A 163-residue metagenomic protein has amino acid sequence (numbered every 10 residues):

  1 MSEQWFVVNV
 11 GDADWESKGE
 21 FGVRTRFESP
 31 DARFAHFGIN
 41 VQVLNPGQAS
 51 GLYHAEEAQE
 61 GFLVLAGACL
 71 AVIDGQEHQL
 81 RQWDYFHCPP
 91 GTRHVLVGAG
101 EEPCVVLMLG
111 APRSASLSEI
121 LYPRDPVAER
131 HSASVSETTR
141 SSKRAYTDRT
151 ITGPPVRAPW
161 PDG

Functional and structural regions predicted by a protein language model:
M1-H36, Y122-G163: A short, N-terminal "cap"/entry segment at the start of jelly-roll beta-barrel domains of the cupin/DSBH fold
V23-F27, N40-E56, P90: Conserved short histidine dyad/triad with adjacent acidic residue
P30-F34, H54, L63, H78 (+1 more regions): Short, conserved, surface-exposed binding loops centered on an aromatic residue
A35-N40, A58-E60, G67, P90-T92 (+1 more regions): A generic structural signal for short beta-strands and their flanking turns/coil linkers
V41-P46, H54-V72, G110-P112: Short, conserved beta-strand element in jelly-roll/cupin
G61, G75-G91: Short acidic-glycine-tyrosine-enriched beta hairpin
L70, R81, P90-L117: Ligand-binding loop in jelly-roll beta-barrel domains
